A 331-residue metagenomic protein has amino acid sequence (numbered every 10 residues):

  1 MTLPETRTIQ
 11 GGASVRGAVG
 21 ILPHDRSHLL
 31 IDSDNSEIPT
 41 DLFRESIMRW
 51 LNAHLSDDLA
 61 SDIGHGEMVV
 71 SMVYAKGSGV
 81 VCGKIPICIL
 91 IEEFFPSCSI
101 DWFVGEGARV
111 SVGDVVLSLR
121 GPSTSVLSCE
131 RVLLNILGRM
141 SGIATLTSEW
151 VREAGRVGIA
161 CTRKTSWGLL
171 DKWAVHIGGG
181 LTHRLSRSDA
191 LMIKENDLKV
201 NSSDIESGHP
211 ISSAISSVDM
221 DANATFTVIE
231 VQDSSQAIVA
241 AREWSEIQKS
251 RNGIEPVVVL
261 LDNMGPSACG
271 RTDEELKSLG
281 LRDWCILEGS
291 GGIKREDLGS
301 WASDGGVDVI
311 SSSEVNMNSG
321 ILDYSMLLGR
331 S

Functional and structural regions predicted by a protein language model:
T2-V258, S267-R271, E275, W284-G289 (+3 more regions): Acidic/glycine-rich phosphate/pyrophosphate-binding loops and surrounding catalytic core that coordinate Mg2+
D262-N263: G-domain G4 guanine-recognition motif of GTPases
L276, K294: Catalytic-pocket segment enriched in acidic/His residues
